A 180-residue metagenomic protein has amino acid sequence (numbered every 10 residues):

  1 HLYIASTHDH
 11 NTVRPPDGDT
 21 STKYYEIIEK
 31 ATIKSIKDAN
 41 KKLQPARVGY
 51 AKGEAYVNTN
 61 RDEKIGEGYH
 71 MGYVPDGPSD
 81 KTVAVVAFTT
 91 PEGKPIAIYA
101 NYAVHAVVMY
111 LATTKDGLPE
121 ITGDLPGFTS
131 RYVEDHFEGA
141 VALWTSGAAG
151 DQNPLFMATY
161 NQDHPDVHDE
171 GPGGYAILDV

Functional and structural regions predicted by a protein language model:
H1-D179: Conserved beta-alpha junction segments in alpha/beta enzyme cores
